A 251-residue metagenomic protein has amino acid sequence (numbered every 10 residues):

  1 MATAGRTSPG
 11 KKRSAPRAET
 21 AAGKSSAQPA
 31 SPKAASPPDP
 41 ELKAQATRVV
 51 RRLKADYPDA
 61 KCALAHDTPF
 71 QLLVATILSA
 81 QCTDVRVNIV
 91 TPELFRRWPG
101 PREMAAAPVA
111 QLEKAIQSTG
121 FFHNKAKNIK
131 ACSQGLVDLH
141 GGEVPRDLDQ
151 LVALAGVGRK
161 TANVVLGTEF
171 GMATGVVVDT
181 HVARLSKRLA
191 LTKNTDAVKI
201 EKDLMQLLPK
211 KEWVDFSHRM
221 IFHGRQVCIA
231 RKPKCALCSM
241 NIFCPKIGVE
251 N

Functional and structural regions predicted by a protein language model:
M1-P40, E250: Polybasic, lysine-enriched low-complexity intrinsically disordered terminal tails
A34-N251: Catalytic cores of DNA base-excision repair glycosylases
